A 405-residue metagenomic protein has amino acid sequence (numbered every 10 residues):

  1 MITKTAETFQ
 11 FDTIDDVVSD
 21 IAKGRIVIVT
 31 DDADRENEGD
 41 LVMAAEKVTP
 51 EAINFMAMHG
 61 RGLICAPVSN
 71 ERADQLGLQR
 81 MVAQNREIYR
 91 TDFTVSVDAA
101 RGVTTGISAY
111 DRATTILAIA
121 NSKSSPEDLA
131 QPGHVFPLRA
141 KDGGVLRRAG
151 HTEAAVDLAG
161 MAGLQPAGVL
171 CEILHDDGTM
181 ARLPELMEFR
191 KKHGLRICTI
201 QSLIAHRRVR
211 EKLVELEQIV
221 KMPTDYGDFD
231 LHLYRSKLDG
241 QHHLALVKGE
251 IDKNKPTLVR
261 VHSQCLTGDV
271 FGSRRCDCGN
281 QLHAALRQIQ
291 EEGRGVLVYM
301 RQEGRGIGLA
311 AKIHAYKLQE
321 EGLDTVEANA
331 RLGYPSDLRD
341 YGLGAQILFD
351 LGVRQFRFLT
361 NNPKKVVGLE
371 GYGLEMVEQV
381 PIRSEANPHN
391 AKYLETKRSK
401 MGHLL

Functional and structural regions predicted by a protein language model:
M1-L405: Catalytic domains of riboflavin
